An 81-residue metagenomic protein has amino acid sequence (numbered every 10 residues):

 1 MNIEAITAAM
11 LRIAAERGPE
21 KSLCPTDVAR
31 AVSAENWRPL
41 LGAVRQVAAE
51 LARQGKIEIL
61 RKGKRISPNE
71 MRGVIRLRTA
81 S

Functional and structural regions predicted by a protein language model:
M1-S22: Positively charged, polyanion-binding regions of nucleic-acid-associated proteins
A5, L23-C24, P39, A43: Alpha-helix N-cap and coil->helix boundary residues
E20-A31: Short acidic, hydrophobic short linear motifs in intrinsically disordered regions
C24-T26, G55, G73: A generic structural signal for short beta-strands and their flanking turns/coil linkers
D27, R61-G63: A general secondary-structure junction signal
A29-L41: Short helix-coil junctions and helix-kink-helix linkers
R38-L60: Charge-enriched amphipathic alpha-helical scaffolds
G63-S81: Short, cationic-aromatic polyanion-contact patches
